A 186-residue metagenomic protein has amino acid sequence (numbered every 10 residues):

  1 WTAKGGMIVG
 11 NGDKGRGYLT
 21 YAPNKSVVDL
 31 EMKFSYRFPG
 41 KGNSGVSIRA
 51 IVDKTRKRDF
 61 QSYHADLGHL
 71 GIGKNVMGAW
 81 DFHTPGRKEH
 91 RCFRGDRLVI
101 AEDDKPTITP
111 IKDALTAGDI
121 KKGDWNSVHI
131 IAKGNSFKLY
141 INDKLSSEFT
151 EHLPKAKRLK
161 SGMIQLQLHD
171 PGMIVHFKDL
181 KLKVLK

Functional and structural regions predicted by a protein language model:
W1-K186: Carbohydrate-interacting regions of secretory-pathway proteins
